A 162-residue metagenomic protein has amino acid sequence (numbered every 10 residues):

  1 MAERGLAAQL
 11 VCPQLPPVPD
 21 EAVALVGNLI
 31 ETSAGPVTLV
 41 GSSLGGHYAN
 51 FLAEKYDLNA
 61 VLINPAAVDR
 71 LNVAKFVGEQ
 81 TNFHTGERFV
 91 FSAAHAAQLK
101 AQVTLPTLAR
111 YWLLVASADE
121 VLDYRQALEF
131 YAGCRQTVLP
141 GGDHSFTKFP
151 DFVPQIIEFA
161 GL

Functional and structural regions predicted by a protein language model:
M1-S33: Active-site catalytic motif of lipid deacylating hydrolases and related acyltransferases
L15-P16, S42, P65-A66: Histidine- and/or cysteine-centered catalytic micro-motif in compact active-site loops
A34-G35, L108: Active-site acidic short loop of glycosyltransferases
P36-T38, N59: Structural motif
V40-G45, A49: Gly/Ala-rich beta-loop-alpha elbow adjacent to hydrolase catalytic centers
L52-Y56: Aromatic pocket-lining residues of Rossmann-like dinucleotide-binding sites
N59-L162: The alpha/beta-hydrolase serine catalytic core
